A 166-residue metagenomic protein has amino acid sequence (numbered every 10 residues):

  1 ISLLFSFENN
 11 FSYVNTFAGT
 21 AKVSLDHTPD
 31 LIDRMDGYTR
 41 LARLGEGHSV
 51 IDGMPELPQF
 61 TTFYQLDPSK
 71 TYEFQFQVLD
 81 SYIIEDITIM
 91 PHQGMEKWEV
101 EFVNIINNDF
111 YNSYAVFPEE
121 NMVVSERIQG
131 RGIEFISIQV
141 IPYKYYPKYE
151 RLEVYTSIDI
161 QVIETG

Functional and structural regions predicted by a protein language model:
I1-G166: Extracellular pro-sequences of secreted precursors
